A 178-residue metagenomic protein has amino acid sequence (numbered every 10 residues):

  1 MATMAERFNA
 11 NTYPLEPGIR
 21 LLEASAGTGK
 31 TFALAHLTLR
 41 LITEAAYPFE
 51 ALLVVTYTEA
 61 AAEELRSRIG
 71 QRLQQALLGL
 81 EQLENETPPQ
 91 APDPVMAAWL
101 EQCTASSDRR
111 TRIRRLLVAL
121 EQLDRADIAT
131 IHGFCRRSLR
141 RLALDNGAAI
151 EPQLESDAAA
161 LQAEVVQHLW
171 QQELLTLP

Functional and structural regions predicted by a protein language model:
M1-G147: P-loop NTPase Walker
I150-L154: Flexible beta-alpha connector loops of hexameric P-loop NTPases
Q167-H168: Transmembrane-helix bundle segments that line or gate the permeation/cavity pathway in multi-pass membrane proteins
Q172-P178: Short, intrinsically disordered, charge-balanced linker/junction segments flanking boundaries in proteins
